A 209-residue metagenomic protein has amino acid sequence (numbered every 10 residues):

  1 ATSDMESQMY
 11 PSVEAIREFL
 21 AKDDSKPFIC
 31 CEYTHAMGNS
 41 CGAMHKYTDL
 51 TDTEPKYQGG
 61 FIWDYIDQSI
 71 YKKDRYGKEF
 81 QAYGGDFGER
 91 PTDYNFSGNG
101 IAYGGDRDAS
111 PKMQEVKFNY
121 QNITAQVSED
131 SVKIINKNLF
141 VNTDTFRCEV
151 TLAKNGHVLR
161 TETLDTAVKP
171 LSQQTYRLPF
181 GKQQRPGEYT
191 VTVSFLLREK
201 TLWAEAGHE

Functional and structural regions predicted by a protein language model:
A1-S131, N138-D144, E149-H157: Extended substrate-binding grooves/exosites of carbohydrate-active enzymes
Y10, T166-V168: A short, sequence-level motif marking secondary-structure junctions
S131-T166, T175-P179, G187-L197: Beta-strand-rich binding/interaction modules
K200-E209: Short beta-strand elements
